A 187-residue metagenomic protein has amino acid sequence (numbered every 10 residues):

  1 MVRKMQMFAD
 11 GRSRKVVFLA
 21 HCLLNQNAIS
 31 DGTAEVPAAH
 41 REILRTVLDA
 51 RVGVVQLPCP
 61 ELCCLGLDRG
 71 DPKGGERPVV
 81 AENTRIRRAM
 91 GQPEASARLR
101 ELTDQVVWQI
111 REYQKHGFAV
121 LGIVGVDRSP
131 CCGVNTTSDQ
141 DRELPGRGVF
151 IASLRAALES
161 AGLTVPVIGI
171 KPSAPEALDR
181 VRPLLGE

Functional and structural regions predicted by a protein language model:
V2-V16, N25-H40, L44, P58 (+2 more regions): Residues lining hydrophobic/aromatic ligand-binding pockets adjacent to catalytic sites
R3-M7, G11-S13, A38, V80-K115 (+1 more regions): Divalent-metal-activated hydrolytic enzyme cores
S13-K15, V52, F118-L121: Short coil/turn segments at beta-strand junctions that form active-site/ligand-binding loops
F18, V54-P58, G122-V126, P166-K171: A structural signal for short, well-ordered beta-strand segments and their strand-loop junctions that often border
L23, P60-C63, S129-C131, K171-A174: Active-site-proximal loop/turn and secondary-structure-junction residues that shape catalytic pockets, frequently
N27, C64-G66, C131-N135, E176-L178: Short catalytic/ligand-binding loop motif for oxyanion handling, primarily in non-cytosolic enzymes, centered on
P37-A89: Short, surface-exposed acidic-centric catalytic microdomains
A119-S138: Internal, conserved structured core segments that host functional sites
